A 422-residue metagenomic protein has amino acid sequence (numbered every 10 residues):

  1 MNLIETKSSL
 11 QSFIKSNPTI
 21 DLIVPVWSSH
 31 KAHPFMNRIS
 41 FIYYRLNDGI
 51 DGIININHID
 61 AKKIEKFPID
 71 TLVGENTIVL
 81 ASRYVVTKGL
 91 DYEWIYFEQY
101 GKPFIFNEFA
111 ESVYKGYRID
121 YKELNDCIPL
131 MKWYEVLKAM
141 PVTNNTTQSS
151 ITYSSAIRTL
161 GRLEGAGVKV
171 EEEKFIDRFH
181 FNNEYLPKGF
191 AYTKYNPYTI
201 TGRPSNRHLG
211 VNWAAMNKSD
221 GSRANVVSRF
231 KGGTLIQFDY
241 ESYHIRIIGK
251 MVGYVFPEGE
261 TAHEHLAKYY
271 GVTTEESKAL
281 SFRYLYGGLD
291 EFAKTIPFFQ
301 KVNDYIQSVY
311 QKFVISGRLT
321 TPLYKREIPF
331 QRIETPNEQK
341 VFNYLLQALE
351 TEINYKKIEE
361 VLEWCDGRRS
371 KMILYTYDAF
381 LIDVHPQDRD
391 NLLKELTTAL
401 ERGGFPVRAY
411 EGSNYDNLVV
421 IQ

Functional and structural regions predicted by a protein language model:
N2-S8, S12-T19, V24-K62, E172-V272 (+3 more regions): Acidic, glycine-rich two-metal-ion catalytic cores of nucleic acid-processing enzymes
N2-S9, N17-T143: Conserved DEDDh/DEDDy metal-dependent 3′-5′ exonuclease domain
D70-V86, D239, E291, L374 (+1 more regions): Short glycine-rich phosphate-binding loop at a beta-alpha junction
D91-A166, H208-L209, N217-E338: Helical catalytic core of nucleic-acid polymerases
P141, G167, V361-C365: Structural motif corresponding to the C-terminal cap of alpha-helices
T152-A156, R283-Y284, F299-Q300, I373-D383 (+1 more regions): A glycine-rich phosphate-binding loop feature that marks nucleotide/adenosyl-phosphate handling sites
R158-K169, E173-H180: N-terminal nucleic-acid-engaging modules of covalent nucleotidyltransferase systems
G288-T295, N303-Q347, D383, Q387-Q422: C-terminal polymerase-core module
